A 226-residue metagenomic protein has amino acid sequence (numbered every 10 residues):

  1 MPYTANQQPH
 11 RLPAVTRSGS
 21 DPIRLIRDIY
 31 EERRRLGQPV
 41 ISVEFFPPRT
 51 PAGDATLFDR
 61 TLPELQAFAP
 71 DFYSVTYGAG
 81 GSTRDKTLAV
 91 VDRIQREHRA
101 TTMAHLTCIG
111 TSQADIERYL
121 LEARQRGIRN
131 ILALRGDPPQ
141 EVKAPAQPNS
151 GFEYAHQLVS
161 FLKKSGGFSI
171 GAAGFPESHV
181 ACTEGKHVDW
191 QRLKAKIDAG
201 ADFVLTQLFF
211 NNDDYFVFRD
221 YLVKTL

Functional and structural regions predicted by a protein language model:
P2-V43, T50: N-terminal amphipathic alpha-helix/helix-capping segment at the start of soluble metabolic enzymes
P13, F45, A104, V142-K143 (+1 more regions): N-terminal start-of-chain detector that recognizes signal peptides and the immediate post-cleavage beginning
A14, P39, G80, R84-T101 (+2 more regions): Flavin-dependent oxidoreductase catalytic cores
S20-E31, D54-E64, F68, G81-A100: Glycine-rich, positively charged N-terminal anion/phosphate-binding segment
E32-V40, R49-Y73, E97, Q113 (+3 more regions): Alpha/beta enzyme core
V43-F46, Y73-G78, M103-T107, V204-L205: Short glycine-rich or small-residue beta-strand-to-loop segments that form or flank ligand, phosphate, metal/Fe-S
G78-D85, L106-A114, A146-S150: Short coil/turn segments at secondary-structure boundaries
